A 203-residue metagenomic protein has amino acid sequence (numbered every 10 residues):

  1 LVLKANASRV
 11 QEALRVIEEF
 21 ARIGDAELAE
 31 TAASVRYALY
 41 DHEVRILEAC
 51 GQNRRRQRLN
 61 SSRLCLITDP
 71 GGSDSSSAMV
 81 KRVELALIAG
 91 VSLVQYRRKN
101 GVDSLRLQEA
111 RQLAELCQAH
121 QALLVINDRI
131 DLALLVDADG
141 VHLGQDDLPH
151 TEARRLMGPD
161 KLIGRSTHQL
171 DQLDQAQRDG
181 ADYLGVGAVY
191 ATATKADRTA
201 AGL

Functional and structural regions predicted by a protein language model:
L1-R56: Structural preference for solvent-exposed beta-strand-turn elements and adjacent flexible terminal/loop segments within
V10, Y190-T192: Short Gly/Pro-enriched loop/turn and capping motifs at secondary-structure junctions
Y37-H150, R155-Y183, R198-A201: Conserved N-terminal beta1-alpha1 strand-loop-helix module at the mouth
L132, A188-Y190: Active-site beta->alpha loop and helix N-cap motifs at the rims of alpha/beta catalytic domains
A193-D197: Short, glycine/charged-rich beta-strand-loop motifs at protein surfaces that mediate ligand recognition and catalysis
